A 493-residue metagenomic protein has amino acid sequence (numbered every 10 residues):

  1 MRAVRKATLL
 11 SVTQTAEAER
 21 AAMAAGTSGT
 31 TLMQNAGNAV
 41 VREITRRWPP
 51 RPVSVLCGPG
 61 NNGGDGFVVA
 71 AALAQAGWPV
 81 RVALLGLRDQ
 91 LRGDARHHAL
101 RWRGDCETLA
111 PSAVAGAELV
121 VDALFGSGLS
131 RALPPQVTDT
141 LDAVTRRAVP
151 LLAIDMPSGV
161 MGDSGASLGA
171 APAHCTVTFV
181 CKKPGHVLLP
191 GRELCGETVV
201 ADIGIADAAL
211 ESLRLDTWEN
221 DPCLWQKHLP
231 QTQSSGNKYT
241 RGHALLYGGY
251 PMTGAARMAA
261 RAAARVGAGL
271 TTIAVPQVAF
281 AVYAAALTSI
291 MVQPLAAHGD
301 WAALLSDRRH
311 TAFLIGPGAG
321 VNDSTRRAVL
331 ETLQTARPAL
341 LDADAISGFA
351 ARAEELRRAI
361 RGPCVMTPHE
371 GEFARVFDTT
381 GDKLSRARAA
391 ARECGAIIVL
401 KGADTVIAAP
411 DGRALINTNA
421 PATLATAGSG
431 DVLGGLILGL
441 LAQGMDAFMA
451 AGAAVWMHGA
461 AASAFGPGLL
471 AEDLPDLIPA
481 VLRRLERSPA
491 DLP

Functional and structural regions predicted by a protein language model:
M1-L85, C175, H186-L340, S347-V365 (+2 more regions): Small-residue (G/A/S/T)-rich helix-start motifs and N-terminal tracts that mark the onset
S54, V68-T145, A281-Q293, A302-R309: N-terminal small/polar loop signature for handling phosphorylated ligands or for N-terminal nucleophile
R92, P134, D221, D342-A343: Residue-level signal for threonine
D94, Q136, G169, G428 (+1 more regions): Short acidic-hydrophobic sequence patches enriched in Asp/Glu that either
E118-L119, L124-L215: Internal gly/pro-rich beta-alpha loop/helix module that stabilizes soluble enzyme cofactors or their anionic handles
